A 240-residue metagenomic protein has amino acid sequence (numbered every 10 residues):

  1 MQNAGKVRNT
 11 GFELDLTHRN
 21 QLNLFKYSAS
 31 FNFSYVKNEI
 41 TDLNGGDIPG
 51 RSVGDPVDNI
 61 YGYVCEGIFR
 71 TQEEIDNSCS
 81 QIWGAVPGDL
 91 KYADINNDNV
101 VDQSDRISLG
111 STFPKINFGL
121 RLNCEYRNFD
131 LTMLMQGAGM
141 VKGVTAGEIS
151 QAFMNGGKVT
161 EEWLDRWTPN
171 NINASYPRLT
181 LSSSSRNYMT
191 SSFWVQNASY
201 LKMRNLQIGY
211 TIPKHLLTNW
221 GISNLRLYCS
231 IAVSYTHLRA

Functional and structural regions predicted by a protein language model:
Q2-R8, F12, R19-T112: Conserved small-residue
A4-R8, I48-I60, S104, L109-R121 (+4 more regions): C-terminal extracellular loops and terminal segments of Gram-negative outer membrane beta-barrel proteins
T10-N20, Y27-Y35, F118-C124, F129-G137 (+2 more regions): Membrane-embedded beta-strands that build the outer-membrane beta-barrel scaffold
L22, K37-L43, G139-T145, L216 (+1 more regions): Gram-negative outer-membrane beta-barrel proteins
I48-S52, P56, G62-R70, C79 (+2 more regions): Membrane-proximal, glycine/serine-rich, low-complexity loop/turn segments characteristic of large bacterial
D55, A138-L227: Extracytoplasmic gating/loop element in the C-terminal half of outer-membrane beta-barrel translocons and assembly
L225-Y235: Short secondary-structure subsegments characteristic of cysteine-rich extracellular domains
T236-A240: Conserved small/polar residues in nucleotide/adenosyl-binding loops
